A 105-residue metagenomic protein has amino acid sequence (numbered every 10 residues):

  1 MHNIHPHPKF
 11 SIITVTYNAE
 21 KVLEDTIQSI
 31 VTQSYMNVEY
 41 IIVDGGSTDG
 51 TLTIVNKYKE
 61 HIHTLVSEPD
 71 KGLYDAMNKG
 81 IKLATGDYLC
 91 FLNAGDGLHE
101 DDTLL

Functional and structural regions predicted by a protein language model:
M1-L105: Nucleotide-sugar donor-binding/catalytic module of glycosyltransferases that assemble extracellular/cell-envelope
